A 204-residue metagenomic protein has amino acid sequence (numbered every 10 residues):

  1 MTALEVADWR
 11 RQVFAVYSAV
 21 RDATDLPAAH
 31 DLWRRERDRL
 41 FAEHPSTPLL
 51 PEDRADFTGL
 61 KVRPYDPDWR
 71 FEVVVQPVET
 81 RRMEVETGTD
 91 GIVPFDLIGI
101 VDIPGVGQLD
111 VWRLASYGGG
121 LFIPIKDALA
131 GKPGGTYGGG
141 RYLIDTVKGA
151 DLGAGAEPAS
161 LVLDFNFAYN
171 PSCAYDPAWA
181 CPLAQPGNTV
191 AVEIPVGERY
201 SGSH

Functional and structural regions predicted by a protein language model:
M1-G131, Y142-V147, A156, P177 (+2 more regions): A compositional/structural signature for long, glycine/proline-rich flexible linkers and loops on extracytoplasmic
A128-A130, A150, A168-P171: Short Gly/Pro-enriched loop/turn and capping motifs at secondary-structure junctions
P133-G139: Solvent-exposed beta-strand/loop surfaces of large extracellular or lumenal domains
G155-D176: Immediate flanking context of iron-sulfur cluster ligation sites
V162, A184-G187: Ampiphathic alpha-helical segments that act as solvent-exposed interaction surfaces
